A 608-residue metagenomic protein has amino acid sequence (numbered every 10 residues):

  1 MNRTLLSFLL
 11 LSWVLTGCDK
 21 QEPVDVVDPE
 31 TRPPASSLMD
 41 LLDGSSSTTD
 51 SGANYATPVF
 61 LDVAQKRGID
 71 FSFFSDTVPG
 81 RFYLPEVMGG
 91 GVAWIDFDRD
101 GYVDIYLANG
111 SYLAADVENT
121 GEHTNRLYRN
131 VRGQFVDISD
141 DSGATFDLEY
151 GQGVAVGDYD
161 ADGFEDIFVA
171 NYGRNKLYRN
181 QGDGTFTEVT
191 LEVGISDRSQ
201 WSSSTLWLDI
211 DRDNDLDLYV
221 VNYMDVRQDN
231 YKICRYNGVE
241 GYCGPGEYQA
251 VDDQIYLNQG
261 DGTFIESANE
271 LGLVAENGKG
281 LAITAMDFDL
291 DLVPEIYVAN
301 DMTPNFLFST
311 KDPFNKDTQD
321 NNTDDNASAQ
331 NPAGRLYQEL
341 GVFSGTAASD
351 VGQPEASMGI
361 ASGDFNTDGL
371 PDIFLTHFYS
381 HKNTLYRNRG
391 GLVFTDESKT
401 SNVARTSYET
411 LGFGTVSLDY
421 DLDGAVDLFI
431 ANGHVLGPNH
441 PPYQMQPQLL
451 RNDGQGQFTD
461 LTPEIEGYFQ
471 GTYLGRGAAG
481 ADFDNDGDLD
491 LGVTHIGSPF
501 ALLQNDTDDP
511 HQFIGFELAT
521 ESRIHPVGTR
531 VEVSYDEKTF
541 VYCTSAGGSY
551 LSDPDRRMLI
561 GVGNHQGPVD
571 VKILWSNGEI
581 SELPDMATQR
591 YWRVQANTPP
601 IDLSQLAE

Functional and structural regions predicted by a protein language model:
C18-Q21: Bacterial signal peptide processing site
P58, T77-P79, D317, N326 (+4 more regions): Gly/Ser/Thr/Pro-enriched helix-cap/hinge segments flanking short amphipathic alpha-helices
F60, Y102-N109, D162-N171, L218-N222 (+6 more regions): Hydrophobic beta-strand segments that make up the repeating blades of beta-propeller and related beta-repeat
F60-D62, Q134-A144, T185-I195, G262-V274 (+3 more regions): Blade-edge beta-strand/turn elements of extracellular beta-propeller and related beta-sheet repeat scaffolds
I69-G91, S142-A155, G194-L206, Q249 (+7 more regions): Repeat-based blade/solenoid architectures
G89-R99, R129, G151-F164, R179 (+8 more regions): Beta-propeller blade termini
A108-E122, N222-Y248, I430-Q444: Short, conserved, GDST-rich strand-edge loop motifs in beta-rich repeat architectures
N125-N130, V251-N258, R387, M445-D453: Beta-propeller blade signature
